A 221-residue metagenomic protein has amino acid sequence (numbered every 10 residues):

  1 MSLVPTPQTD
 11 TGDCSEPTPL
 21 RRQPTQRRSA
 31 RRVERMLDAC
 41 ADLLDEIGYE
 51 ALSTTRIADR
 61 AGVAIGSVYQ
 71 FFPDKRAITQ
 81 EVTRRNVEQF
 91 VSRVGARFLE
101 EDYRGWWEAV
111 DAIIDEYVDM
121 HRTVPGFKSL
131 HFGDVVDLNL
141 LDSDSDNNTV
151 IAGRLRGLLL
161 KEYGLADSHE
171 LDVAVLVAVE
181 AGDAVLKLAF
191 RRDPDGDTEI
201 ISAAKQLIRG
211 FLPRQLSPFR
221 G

Functional and structural regions predicted by a protein language model:
M1-R31, L216-G221: N-terminal intrinsically disordered/low-complexity leader segments
R32-C40, I57, I78, V82-F90: Generic hydrophobic, amphipathic alpha-helix propensity
R35, L43-A77: Helix-turn-helix
L37, W107, D111, D115 (+6 more regions): An amphipathic alpha-helix signature
A39-I47, Q89, R93-E100, A181-A189: Solvent-exposed, amphipathic alpha-helical segments
E81, G95-R122, A178: Hydrophobic alpha-helical connector segments
W107-A112, T123-G153: Short secondary-structure transition hinges
S129-G133, L141, K161-I208, F219-G221: Hydrophobic/aromatic-rich alpha-helical bundle segments in the mid-to-C-terminal region
